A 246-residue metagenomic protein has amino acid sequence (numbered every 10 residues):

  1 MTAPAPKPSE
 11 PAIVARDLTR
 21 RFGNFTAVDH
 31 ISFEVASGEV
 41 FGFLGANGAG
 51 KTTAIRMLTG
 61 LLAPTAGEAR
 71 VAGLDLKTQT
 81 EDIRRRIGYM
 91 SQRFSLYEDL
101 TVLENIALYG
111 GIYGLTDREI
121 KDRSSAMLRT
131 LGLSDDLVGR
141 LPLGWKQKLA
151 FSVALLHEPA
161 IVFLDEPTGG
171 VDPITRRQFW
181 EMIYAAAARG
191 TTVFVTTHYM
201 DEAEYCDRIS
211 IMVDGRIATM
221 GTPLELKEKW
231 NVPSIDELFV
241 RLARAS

Functional and structural regions predicted by a protein language model:
G67-D75, I83: Conserved ABC transporter NBD signature motif
A107, G111, R118-D135: Conserved ABC ATPase "signature" region
E158: Conserved catalytic motifs of ABC-family nucleotide-binding domains
V162-E166: Catalytic Walker B motif of ABC-type/P-loop ATPase nucleotide-binding domains
M220-G221: ABC ATPase "signature
